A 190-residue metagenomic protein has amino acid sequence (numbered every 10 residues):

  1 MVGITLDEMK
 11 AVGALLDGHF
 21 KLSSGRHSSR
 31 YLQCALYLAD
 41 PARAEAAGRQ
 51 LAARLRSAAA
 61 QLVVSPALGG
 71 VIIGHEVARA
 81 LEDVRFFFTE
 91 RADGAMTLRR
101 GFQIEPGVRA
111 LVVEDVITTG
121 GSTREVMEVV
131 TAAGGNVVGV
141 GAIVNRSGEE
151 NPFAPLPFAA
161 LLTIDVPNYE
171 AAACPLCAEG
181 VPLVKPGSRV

Functional and structural regions predicted by a protein language model:
M1-V190: PRPP-associated nucleotide enzymes
